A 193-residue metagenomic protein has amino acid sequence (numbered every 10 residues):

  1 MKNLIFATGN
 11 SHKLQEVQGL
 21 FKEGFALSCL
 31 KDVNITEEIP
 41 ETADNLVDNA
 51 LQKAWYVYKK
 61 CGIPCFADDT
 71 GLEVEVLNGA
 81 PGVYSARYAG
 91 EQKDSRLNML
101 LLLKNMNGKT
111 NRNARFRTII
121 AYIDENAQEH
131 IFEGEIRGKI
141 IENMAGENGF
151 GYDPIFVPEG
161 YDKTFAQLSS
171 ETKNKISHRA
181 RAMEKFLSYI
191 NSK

Functional and structural regions predicted by a protein language model:
K2-I5, S11-K193: Anionic-ligand binding patches
